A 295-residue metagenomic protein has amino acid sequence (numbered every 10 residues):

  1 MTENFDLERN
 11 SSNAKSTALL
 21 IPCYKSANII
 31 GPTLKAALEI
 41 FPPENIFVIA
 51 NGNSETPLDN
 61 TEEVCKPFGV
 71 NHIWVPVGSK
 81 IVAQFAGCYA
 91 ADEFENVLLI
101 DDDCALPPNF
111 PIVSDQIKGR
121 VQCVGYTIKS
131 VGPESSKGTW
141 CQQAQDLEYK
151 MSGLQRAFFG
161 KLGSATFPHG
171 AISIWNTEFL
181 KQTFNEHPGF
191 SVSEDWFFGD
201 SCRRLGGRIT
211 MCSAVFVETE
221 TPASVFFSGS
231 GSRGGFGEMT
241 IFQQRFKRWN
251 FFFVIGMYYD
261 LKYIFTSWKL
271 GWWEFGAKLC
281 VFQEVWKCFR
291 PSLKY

Functional and structural regions predicted by a protein language model:
M1-K35: N-proximal low-complexity "stem/linker" segments adjacent to membrane-targeting elements
F5, L162-G163, A223-Y295: Basic/Trp-rich segment in TM-proximal cytosolic loops or flexible interdomain/linker regions
K35-E44: Short, acidic, metal-binding catalytic loop of nucleotide-sugar glycosyltransferases
A36, A50-T61, V77, A105: A conserved acidic beta->alpha catalytic loop
I81-A83, G87, P108-V192, R203 (+5 more regions): Long helical/loop segments within the catalytic core of UDP-sugar-dependent glycosyltransferases, especially the large
F85-N96: Active-site nucleotide-sugar/metal-binding loop of Leloir-type enzymes
F94-A105: Short beta-strand-to-loop acidic/aromatic patch adjacent to the donor-nucleotide binding site
S191-F198, E238: Acidic donor-binding loop at a coil-to-helix junction in glycosyltransferase catalytic cores that engages
